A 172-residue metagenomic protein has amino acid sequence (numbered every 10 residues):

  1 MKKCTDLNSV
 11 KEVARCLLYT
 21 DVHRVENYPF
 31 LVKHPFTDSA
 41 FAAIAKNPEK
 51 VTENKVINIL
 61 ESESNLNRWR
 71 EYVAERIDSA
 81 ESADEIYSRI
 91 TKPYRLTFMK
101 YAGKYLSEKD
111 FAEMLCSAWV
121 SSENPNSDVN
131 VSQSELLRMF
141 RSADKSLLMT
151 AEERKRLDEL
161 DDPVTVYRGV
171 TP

Functional and structural regions predicted by a protein language model:
M1-D78: Intrinsically disordered, low-complexity, charge-biased terminal/linker regions in eukaryotic proteins
Y72, S82-E85: N-terminal, signal-peptide-adjacent pro-regions of secreted proteins that encode processing/targeting information
D84-P172: ADP-ribose/NAD+-binding catalytic cleft of ART/PARP-like enzymes
